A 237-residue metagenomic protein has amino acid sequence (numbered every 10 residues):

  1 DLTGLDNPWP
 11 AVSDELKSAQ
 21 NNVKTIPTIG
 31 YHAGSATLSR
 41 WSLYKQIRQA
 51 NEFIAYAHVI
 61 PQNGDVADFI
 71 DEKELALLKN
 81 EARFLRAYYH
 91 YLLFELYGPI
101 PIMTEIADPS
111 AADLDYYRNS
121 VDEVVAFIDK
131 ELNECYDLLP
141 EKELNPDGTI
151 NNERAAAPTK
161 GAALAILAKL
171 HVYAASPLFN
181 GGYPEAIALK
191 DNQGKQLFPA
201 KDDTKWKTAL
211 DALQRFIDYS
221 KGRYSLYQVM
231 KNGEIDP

Functional and structural regions predicted by a protein language model:
D1-V23, K79, I100, V125 (+2 more regions): An aromatic- and glycine-enriched ligand-binding surface/loop that stacks and positions planar moieties
E15-Y97, D113-I150: Conserved, well-structured interaction surfaces
S39-L43, A156, D202: Aromatic-acidic/polar surface patches that form glycan- and anion
E52, I106-P109: Short, flexible loop/turn elements at secondary-structure junctions
D68, D108-Y116, G148-E153, A186-A200: Short helix/strand-bridging catalytic loops that position acidic/His residues to coordinate divalent metals and engage
L93-I106, L114-D115, S176-P184: Short, solvent-exposed loop/turn and secondary-structure capping segments
L144-A156, Q228-V229: Acidic, serine/threonine- and proline-rich low-complexity regulatory regions
